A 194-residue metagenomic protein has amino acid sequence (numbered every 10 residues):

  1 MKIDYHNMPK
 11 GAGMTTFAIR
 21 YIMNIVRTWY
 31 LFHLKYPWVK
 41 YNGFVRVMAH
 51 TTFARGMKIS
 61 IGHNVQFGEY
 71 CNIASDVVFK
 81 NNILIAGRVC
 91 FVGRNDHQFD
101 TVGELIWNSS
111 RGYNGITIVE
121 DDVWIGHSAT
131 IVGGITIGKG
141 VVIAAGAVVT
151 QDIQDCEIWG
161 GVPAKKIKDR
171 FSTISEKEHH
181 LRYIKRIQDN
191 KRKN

Functional and structural regions predicted by a protein language model:
M1-P37, G43-F44, N82, H97-V102 (+5 more regions): Terminal amphipathic alpha-helical/low-complexity segments used for targeting or macromolecular assembly
V45, V65-F67, I143: Hydrophobic, membrane-inserted alpha-helices
T51-I61, Q66-I135, V162, R170-F171: Flexible, glycine/small-residue-enriched loop-and-beta-strand segment within the central core of proteins
V92-G93, A144, T150-Q151, I167-D169: Conserved acidic donor-binding loop of glycosyltransferase catalytic domains
H127-V142, A147-Q151: Beta-rich strand-turn-strand
A147, D155-E157, K165: Glycine-centered loop/turn positions within well-structured domains that cap or flank conserved ligand/cofactor-binding
D152-C156, R186: Short arginine-rich
